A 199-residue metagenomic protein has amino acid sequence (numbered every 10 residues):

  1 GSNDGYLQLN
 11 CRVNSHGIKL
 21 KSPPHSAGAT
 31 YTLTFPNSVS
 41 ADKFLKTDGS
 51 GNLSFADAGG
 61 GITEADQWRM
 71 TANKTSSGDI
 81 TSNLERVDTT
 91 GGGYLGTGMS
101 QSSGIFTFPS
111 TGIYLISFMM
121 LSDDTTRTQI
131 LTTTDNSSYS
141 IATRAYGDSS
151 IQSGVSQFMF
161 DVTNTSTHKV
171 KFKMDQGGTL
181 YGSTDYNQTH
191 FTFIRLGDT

Functional and structural regions predicted by a protein language model:
G1-I62, Q101-S102, P109-T111, D123-D124 (+4 more regions): Extracellular repetitive beta-rich solenoid segments
D4, A41-D42, S77-I80, T167: Glycine-centered loop/turn motifs
A41-D42, T90-G92: N-terminal processing/targeting junctions
N52-D57, D79, N83-L84, G92 (+1 more regions): Tryptophan-centered short beta-strand motifs
F55, W68, N83-V87, F108 (+1 more regions): Tryptophan-centered motif/residue detector
G60-V87: Predominantly extracellular/luminal regions of secreted and cell-surface proteins, especially disulfide-bonded
K74, G91-Y94: A short, flexible low-complexity segment enriched in Lys/Arg and Gly/Pro that occurs in N-terminal basic tails
G93-G104, F108-H190, I194-T199: Terminal beta-strand-rich extracellular "head" domains that mediate receptor/glycan or other ligand binding
